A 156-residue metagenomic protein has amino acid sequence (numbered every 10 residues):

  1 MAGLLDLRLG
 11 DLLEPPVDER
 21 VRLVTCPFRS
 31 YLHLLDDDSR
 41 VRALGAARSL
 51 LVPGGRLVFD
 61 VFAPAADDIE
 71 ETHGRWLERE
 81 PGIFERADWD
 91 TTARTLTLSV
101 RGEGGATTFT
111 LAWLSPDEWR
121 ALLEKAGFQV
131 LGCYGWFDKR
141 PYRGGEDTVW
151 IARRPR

Functional and structural regions predicted by a protein language model:
M1-V17: Conserved SAM-binding strand-loop segment of SAM-dependent methyltransferases
L4, G54, G127-V130: A generic structural signal for alpha->beta connector loops
E19-V21, I69-H73, G145: Short aromatic-enriched loop/helix-cap "lid" or pocket-rim segments at secondary-structure transitions that line
R22-D38: A short SAM/SAH-binding and catalytic strip from SAM-dependent methyltransferases
C26, V41, A63: Residues lining hydrophobic/aromatic ligand-binding pockets adjacent to catalytic sites
S39-R56: A short glycine-rich, Lys/Arg-flanked "PGG" loop and its adjoining helix->strand segment in the class I
G54, V58-L122: SAM-dependent methyltransferase
L114-R156: C-terminal lobe and adjacent flexible extensions of AdoMet/dcAdoMet transferase-like proteins
